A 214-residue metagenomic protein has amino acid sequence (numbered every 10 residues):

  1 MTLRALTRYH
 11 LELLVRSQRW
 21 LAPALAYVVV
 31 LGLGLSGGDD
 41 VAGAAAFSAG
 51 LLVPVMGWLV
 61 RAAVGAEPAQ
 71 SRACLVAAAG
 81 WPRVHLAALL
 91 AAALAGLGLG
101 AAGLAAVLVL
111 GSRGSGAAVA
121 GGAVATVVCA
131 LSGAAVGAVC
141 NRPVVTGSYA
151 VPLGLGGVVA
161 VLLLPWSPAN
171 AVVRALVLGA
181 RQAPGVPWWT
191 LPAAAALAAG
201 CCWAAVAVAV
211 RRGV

Functional and structural regions predicted by a protein language model:
M1-A24, G137, R211-V214: Aromatic- and glycine-rich beta-strand/loop motifs that create alpha-glucan
A5-L13, A73-A77, N141, V145: Short amphipathic alpha-helical coupling elements at transmembrane boundaries
S17-Q18, G80, T146: Short loop-to-helix capping motifs
A22, G43, L153-V214: Terminal transmembrane helical anchor/hairpin motif
V29-M56, A88-G154: Secretory targeting signals
V55-A62, A130-A135, A193-A205: Hydrophobic cores of alpha-helical transmembrane segments in multi-pass inner/ER membrane proteins, independent
R61-L94: Helix-loop-helix units of permease transmembrane domains in multi-pass membrane transporters, especially ABC
V64-C74, A138-P143, A169-V177: A cytosolic-side transmembrane-helix exit/cap motif
